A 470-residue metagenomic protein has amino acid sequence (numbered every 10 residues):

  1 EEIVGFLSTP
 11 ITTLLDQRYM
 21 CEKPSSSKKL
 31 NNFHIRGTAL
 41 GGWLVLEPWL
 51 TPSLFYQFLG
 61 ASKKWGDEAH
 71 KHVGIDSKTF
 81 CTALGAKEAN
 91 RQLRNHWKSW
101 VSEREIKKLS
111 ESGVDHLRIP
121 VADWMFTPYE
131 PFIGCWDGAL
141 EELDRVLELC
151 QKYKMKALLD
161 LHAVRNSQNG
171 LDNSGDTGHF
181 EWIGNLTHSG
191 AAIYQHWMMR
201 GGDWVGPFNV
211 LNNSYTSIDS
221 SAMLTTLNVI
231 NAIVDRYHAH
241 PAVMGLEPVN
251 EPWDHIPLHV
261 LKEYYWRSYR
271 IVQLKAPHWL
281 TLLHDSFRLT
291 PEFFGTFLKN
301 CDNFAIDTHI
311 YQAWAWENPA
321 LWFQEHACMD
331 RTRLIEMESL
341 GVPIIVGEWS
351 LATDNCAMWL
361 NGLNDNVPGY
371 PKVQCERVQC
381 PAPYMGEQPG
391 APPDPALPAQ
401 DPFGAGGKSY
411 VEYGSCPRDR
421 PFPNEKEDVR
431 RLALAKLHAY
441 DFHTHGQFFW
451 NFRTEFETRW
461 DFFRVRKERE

Functional and structural regions predicted by a protein language model:
E1-P48: N-terminal module-boundary/linker segments of secreted carbohydrate-active enzymes
F33-G37, G42-L280, D285-P291: Active-site mouth of glycoside hydrolases
L44-L46, Q312-W314, T353-N355, R453-F456 (+1 more regions): Short loop/turn segments at secondary-structure transitions that flank enzyme active sites
W124, P128-C135, L246-I256, V260 (+2 more regions): C-terminal/domain-terminus segments
A157, I344, Q447: Hydrophobic anchor at the start of a short beta-strand that flanks the dinucleotide cofactor-binding loop
N228, D235-H238, A242-L434: Extracellular glycoside hydrolase catalytic/binding regions
